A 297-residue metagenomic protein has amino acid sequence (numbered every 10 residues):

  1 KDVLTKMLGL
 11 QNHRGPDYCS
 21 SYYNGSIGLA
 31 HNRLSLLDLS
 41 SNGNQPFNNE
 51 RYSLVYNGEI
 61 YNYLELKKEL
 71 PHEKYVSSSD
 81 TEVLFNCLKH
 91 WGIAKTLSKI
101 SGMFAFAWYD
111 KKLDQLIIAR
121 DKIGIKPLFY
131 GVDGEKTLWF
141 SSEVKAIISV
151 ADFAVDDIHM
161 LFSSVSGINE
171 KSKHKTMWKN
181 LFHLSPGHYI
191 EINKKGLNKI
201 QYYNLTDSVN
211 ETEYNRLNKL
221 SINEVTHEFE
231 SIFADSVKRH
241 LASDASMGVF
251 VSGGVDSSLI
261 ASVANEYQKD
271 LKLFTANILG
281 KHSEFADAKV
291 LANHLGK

Functional and structural regions predicted by a protein language model:
K1-K297: Cysteine-centered catalytic environments shared across enzyme families
